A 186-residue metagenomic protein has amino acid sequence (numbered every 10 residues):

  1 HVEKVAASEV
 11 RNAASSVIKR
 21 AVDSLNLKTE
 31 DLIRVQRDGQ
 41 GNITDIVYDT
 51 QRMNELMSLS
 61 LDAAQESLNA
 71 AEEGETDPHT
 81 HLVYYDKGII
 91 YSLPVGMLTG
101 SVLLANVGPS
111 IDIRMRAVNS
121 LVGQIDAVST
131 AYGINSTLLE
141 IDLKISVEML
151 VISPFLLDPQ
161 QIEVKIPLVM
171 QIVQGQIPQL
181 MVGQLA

Functional and structural regions predicted by a protein language model:
E3-S67: Juxtamembrane "stalk/linker" segments
V10, R20, Q161-K165, V182: Generic alpha-helical propensity signal that fires on short helical segments and nearby coil/disordered stretches
N54-I177: Soluble extracytoplasmic domains of inner/organellar membrane proteins
I177-A186: Acidic, serine/threonine- and proline-rich intrinsically disordered appendage/tail regions
